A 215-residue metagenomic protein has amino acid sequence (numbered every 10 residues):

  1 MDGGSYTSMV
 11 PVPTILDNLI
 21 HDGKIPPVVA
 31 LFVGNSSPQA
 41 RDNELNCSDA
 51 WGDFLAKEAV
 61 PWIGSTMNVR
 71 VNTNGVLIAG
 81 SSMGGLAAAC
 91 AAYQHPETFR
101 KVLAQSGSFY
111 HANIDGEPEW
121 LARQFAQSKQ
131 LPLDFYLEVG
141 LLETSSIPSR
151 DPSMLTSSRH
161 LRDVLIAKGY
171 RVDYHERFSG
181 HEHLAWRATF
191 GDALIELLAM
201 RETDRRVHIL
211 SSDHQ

Functional and structural regions predicted by a protein language model:
M1-Q215: Non-catalytic cap/lid and distal C-terminal segments of serine-dependent acyl enzymes
